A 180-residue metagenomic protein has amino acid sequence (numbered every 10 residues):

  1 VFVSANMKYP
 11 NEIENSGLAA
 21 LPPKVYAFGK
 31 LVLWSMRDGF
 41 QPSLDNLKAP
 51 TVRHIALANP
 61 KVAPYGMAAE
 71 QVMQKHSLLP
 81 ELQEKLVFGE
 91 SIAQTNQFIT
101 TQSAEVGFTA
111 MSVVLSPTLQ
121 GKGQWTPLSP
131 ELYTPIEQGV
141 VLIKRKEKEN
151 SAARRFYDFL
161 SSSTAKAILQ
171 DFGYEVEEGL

Functional and structural regions predicted by a protein language model:
V1: Internal catalytic or translocation cores that form aromatic/hydrophobic pockets or channels for amphipathic metabolites
S4-G17, P22-L180: Exported/periplasmic ABC-transporter solute-binding proteins
